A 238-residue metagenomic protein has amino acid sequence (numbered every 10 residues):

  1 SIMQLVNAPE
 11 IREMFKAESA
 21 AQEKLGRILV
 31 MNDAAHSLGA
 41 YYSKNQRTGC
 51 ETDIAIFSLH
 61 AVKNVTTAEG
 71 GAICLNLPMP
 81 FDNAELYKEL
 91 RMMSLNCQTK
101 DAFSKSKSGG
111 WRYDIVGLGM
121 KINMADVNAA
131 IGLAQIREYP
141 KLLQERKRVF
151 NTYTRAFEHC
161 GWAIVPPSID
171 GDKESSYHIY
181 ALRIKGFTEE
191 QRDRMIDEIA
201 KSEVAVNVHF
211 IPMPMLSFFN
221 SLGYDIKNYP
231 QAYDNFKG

Functional and structural regions predicted by a protein language model:
S1, S37, K63, M79 (+1 more regions): Glycine-rich nucleotide phosphate-binding loop and flanking beta-alpha elements of Rossmann-like dinucleotide-binding
I2-M3, S43-R47, G70-A72: Short, glycine/charged-enriched secondary-structure capping and boundary segments
L5-E18, L25, Y41, P78-G238: PLP-dependent aminotransferase class I/II
I11-V65, W111-I115, I164: Conserved active-site segment immediately N-terminal to the catalytic lysine that forms the internal aldimine
R47-C50, C74-L75, Y224-K227: Short, hinge-like loop/turn segments at secondary-structure boundaries
C50-T52, H60, T66-E69, S175-Y177 (+1 more regions): Short, solvent-exposed loop/turn segments at the edges of secondary structure
I56-F57, V65-T66, G71-C74, I122 (+2 more regions): Short glycine- and hydrophobic/aromatic-rich loop-to-beta-strand nucleating segment in the catalytic cores
